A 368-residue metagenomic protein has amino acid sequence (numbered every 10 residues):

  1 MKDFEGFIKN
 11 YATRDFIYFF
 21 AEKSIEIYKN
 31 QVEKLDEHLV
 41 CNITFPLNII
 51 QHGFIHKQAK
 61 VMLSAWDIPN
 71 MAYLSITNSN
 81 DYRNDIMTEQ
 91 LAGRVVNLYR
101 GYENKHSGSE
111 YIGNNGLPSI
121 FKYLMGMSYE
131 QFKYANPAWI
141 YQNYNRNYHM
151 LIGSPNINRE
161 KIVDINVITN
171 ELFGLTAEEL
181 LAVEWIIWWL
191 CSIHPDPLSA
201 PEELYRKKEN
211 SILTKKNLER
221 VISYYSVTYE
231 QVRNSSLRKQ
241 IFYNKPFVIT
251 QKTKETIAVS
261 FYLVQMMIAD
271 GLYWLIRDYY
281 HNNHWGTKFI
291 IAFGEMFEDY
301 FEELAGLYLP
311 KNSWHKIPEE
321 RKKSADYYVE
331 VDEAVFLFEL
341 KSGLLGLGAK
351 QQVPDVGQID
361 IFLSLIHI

Functional and structural regions predicted by a protein language model:
M1-D164: N-terminal nucleotide-handling cores and adjacent loading/scaffold lobes of large enzymes and macromolecular assemblies
G93-P310: Interfaces and regulatory segments of ATP-dependent nucleotide/adenylate/phosphodiester-chemistry enzymes
K239, R321-S324, L344-L347: Flexible loop/turn segments at secondary-structure boundaries
F301, K323-Y327, F338: Extended, hydrophobic alpha-helical segments in both membrane/secreted and soluble proteins
G306-E330: A short acidic/basic microdomain associated with nuclease active sites
V329-K350: Active-site beta-strand-loop-beta-strand hairpin of nuclease catalytic cores that positions key catalytic residues
Q352-F362: Short glycine/proline- and charge-enriched loop/turn segments that cap or connect secondary-structure elements
I366-I368: Conserved small/polar residues in nucleotide/adenosyl-binding loops
